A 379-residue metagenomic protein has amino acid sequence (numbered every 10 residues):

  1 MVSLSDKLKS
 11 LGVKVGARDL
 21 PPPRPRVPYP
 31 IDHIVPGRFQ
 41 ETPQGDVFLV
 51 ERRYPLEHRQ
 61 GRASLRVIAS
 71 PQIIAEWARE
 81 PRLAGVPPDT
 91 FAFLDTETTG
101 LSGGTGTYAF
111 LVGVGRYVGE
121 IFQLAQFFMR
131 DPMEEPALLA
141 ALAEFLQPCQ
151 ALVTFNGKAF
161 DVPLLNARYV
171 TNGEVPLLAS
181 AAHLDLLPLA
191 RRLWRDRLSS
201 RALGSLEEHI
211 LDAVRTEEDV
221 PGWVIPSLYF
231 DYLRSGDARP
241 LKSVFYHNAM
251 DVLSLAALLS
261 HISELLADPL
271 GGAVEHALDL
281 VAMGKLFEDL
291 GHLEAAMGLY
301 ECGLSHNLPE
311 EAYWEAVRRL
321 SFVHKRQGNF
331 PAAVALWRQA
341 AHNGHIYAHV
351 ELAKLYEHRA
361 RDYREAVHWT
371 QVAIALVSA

Functional and structural regions predicted by a protein language model:
M1-P88, M283: N-terminal accessory regions of nucleic-acid-interacting proteins
G119-A213: Conserved DEDDh/DEDDy metal-dependent 3′-5′ exonuclease domain
R192, L198-A273: Acidic, Mg2+-coordinating catalytic module of metal-dependent nucleases/exonucleases that use a two-metal-ion mechanism
H276, M283, R319-L320, L352 (+2 more regions): Structural register within alpha-helical repeat arrays
F287, L320, H324, Y356-E357: Residue at a conserved register position within TPR or TPR-like alpha-solenoid repeats
L290, Q327, R359-A360: Structural motif corresponding to the intra-repeat A-B loop/turn of tetratricopeptide repeats
A312, G344-H345: Short helix-capping/linker turns of helical repeat alpha-solenoids
